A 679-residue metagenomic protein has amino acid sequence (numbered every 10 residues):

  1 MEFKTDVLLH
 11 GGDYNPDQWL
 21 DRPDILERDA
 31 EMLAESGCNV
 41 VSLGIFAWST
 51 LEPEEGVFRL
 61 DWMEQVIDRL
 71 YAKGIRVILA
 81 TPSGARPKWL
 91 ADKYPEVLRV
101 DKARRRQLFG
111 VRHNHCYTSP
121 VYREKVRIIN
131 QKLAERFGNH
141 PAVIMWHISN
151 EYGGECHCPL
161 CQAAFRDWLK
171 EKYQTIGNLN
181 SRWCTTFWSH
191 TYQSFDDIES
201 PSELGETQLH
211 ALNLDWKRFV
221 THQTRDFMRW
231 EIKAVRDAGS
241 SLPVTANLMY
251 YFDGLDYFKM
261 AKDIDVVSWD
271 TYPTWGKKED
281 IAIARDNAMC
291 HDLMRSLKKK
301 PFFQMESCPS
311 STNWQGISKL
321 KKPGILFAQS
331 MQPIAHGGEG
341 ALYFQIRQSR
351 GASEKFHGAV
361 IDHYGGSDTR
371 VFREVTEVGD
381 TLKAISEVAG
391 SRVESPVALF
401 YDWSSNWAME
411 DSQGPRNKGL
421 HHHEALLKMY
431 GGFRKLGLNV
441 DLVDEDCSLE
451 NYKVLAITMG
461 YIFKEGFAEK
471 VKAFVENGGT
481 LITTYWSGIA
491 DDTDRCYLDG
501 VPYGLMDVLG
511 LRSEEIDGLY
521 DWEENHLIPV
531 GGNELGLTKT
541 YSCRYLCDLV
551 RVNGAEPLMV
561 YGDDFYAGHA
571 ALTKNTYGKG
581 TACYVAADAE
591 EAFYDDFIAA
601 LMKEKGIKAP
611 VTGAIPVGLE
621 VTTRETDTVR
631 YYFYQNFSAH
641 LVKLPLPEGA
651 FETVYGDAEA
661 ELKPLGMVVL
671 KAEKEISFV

Functional and structural regions predicted by a protein language model:
M1-V40, P53, D68, V388: N-terminal carbohydrate-binding accessory modules
H10-L20, F46-D61, L108-R127, S149-C156 (+6 more regions): The substrate-binding groove and active-site-proximal loops of carbohydrate-active enzymes, especially glycoside
G12, L33, V41, L70 (+8 more regions): Conserved, mostly hydrophobic/aromatic
W19-E35, I128-K132, M249-M260, K322-S330: Short, acidic/polar
E27-E35, S42-R104, E231-A238, Y461: Aromatic-lined substrate-binding rim segments of carbohydrate-active enzymes
K93, A103-M289: Polysaccharide-binding and catalytic clefts of secreted carbohydrate-active enzymes
F195-I198, D237, S241, A261 (+2 more regions): Carbohydrate-binding surfaces of carbohydrate-active enzymes
